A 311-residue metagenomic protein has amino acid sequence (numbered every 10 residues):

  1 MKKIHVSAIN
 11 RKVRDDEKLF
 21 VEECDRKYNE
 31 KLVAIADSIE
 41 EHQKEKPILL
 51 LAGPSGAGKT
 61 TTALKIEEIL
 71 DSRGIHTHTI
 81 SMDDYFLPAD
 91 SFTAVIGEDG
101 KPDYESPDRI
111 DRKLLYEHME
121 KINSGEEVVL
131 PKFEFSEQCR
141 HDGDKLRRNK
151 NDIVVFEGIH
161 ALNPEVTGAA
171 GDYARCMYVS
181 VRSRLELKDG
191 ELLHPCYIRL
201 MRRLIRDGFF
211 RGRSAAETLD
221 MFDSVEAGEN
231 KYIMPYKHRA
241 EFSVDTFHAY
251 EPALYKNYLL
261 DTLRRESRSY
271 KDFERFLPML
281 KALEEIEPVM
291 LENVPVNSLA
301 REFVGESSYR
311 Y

Functional and structural regions predicted by a protein language model:
M1-A34: Charged, amphipathic alpha-helical linker segments immediately N-terminal to NTP-binding catalytic cores
E17-E22, N29, A161-Y311: Conserved NTP phosphate-binding and transfer environment spanning the P-loop NTPase/kinase superfamily
L49-L51: Hydrophobic anchor at the beta1->P-loop junction of P-loop NTPases
K59: Conserved lysine of the Walker
E68-H78: Post-Walker A helix-loop "phosphate-sensing" segment adjacent to the P-loop in P-loop NTPases
H78-I80, L87-S136: Conserved nucleotide-sensing/catalytic segment adjacent to the nucleotide-binding pocket in NTP-handling enzymes
Y116-Y173, F222-Y236, E251: Glycine-rich phosphate-binding loop used to anchor ATP phosphates in small-molecule kinases, encompassing both
